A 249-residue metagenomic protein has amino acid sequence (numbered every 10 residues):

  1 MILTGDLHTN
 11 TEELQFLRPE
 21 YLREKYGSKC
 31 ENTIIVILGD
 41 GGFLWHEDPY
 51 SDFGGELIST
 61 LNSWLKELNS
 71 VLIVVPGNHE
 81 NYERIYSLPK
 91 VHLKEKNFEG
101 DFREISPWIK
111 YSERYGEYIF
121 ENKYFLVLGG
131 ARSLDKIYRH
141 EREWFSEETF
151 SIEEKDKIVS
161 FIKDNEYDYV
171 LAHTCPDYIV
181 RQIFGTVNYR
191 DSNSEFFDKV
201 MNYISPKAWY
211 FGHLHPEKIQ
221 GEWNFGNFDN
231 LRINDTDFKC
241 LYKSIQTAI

Functional and structural regions predicted by a protein language model:
M1-I2, E117-V127, Y169, G221-F225: Beta-strand-turn-beta hairpins that frame and shape the catalytic cleft of phosphate-ester-processing enzymes
M1-L3, I34-L38, I73, V127 (+2 more regions): Structural motif
T4, N10-F120, N193, N202-Y203: Core catalytic region of metal-dependent phosphoesterases/phosphodiesterases, especially metallo-beta-lactamase-like
L7-N10, G41-G42, N78-N81, A131-R132 (+2 more regions): Catalytic metal-binding/acid-base residues of hydrolase active sites
V71-V75, K90-N97, Y178-I249: Conserved beta-sheet core of the metallophosphoesterase superfamily
K96-G100, F120-N188: Active-site-proximal loop/helix segment associated with metal-binding centers of metalloenzymes
